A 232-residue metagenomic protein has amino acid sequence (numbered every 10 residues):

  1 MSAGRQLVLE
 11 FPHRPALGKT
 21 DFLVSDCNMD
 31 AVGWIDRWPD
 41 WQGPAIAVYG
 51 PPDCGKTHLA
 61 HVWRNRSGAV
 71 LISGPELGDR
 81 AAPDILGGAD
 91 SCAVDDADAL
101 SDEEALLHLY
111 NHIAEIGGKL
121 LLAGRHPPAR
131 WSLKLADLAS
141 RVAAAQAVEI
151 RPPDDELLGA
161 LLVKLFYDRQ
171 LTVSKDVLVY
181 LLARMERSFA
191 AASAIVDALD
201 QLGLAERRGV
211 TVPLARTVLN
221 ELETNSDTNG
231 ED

Functional and structural regions predicted by a protein language model:
M1-R37, Q42, L204, R208-D232: A short, basic N-terminal segment
G43-L59: Walker A/P-loop nucleotide-binding motif
R64-P75: Post-Walker A helix-loop "phosphate-sensing" segment adjacent to the P-loop in P-loop NTPases
D84-L109, I116-R125: Conserved P-loop NTPase "ATPase switch" module shared by AAA+ and STAND
P128-A143: Short regulatory helix/loop adjacent to the ATP-binding pocket of P-loop NTPases
A136, A145, G159-T172: Conserved AAA+ ATPase "sensor/coupling" helix adjacent to the nucleotide-binding pocket
A145-L157: Conserved AAA+ ATPase "SRH/arginine-finger" region at the nucleotide-binding site
V179-A183, A190-L204: C-terminal helical "lid" of AAA+/P-loop NTPase domains
